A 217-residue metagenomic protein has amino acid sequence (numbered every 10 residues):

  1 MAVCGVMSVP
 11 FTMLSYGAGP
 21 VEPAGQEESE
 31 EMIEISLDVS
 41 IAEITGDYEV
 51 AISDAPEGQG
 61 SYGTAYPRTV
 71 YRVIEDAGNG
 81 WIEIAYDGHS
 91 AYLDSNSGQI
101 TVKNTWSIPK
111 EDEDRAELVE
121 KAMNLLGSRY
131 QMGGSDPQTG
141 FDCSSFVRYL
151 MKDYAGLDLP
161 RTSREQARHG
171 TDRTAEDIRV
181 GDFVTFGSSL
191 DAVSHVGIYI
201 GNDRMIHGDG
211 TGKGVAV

Functional and structural regions predicted by a protein language model:
M1-Y16: Sec-dependent N-terminal signal peptides of Gram-positive bacterial secreted proteins and lipoproteins
C4, L157-A216: ...with weaker cross-activation on analogous glycine-rich loops/strands in unrelated enzymes
L14-S36, R72, A85-A116: Boundary regions of SH3-family modules and the immediately adjacent low-complexity/disordered segments in eukaryotic
G19-I35, V39-N79, A85: Beta-loop motif signature
E49, V102-K103, L125-Q131: Acidic/histidine-rich, surface-exposed loop or edge segments in extracytoplasmic proteins
G63-W81, A85-S90, G127-F141, G187-V217: Glycine-rich catalytic cores of cysteine/serine-nucleophile enzymes that process amide/ester linkages in cell-envelope
D114-A122, D142-C143, V147: Stable alpha-helical elements in mature extracytoplasmic
S128-V180: Catalytic cysteine-centered active-site loop
